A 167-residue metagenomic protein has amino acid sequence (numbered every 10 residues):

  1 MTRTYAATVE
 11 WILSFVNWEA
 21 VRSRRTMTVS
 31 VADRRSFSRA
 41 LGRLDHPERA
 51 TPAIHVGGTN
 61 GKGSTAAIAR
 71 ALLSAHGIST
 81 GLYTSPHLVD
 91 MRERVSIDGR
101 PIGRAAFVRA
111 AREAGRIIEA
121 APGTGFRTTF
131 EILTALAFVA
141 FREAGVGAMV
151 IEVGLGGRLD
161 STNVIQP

Functional and structural regions predicted by a protein language model:
M1-M27: Charged, amphipathic alpha-helical linker segments immediately N-terminal to NTP-binding catalytic cores
R24-S30, R34, R39-A50, A75-Q166: ATP-dependent carboxylate-amine ligase catalytic core
I54-V56: Hydrophobic anchor at the beta1->P-loop junction of P-loop NTPases
S64-I68: Hydrophobic positions on the alpha1 helix immediately C-terminal to the Walker A/P-loop
